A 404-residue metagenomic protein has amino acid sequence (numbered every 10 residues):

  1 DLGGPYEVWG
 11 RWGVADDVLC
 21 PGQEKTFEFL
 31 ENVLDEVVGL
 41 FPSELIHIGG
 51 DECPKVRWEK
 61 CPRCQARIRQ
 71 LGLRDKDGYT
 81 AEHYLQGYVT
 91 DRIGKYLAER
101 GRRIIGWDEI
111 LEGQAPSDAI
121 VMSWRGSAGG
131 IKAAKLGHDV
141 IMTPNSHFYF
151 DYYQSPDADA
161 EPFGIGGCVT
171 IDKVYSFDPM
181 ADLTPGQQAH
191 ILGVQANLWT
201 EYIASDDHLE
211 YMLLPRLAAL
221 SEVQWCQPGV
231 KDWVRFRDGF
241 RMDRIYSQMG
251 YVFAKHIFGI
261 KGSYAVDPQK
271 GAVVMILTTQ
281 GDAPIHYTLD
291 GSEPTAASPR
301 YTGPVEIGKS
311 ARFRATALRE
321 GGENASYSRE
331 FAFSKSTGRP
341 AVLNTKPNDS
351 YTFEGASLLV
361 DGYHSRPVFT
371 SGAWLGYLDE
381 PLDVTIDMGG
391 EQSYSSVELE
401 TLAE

Functional and structural regions predicted by a protein language model:
D1-E28, V56-E82: Aromatic- and acidic-residue-enriched carbohydrate-binding clefts of CAZyme catalytic domains
P21-G49: An active-site-proximal structural segment forming one wall of the substrate-binding cleft that immediately precedes
I46-V56, W107, W199-T200: Short acidic/histidine-rich active-site segments
G49-G50, Q86-A115: Aromatic-lined carbohydrate-recognition surfaces of secreted/lumenal glycan-active proteins
I104-A119, W124-A272: Flexible, acidic glycine-rich loops studded with aromatic residues
V234-T385, L402: Short, compositionally stereotyped local motifs that mark structural "simplifiers"
D383-Y394: Extracellular and analogous surface-interaction loops
Q392-A403: A short beta-strand element within beta-rich, extracytoplasmic domains of secreted/secretory-pathway proteins
